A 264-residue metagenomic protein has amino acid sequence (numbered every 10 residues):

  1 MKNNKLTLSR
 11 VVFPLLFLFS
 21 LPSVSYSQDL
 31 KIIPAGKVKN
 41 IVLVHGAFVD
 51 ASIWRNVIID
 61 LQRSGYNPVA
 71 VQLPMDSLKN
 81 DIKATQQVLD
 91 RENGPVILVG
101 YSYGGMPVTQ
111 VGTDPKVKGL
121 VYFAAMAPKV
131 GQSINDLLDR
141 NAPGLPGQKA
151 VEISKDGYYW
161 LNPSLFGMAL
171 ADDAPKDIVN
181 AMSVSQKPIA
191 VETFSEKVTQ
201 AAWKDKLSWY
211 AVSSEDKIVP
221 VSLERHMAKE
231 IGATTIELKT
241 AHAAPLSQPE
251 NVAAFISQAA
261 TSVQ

Functional and structural regions predicted by a protein language model:
K2-F13: Bacterial N-terminal signal peptides that target proteins for export
V12-P22: Bacterial N-terminal signal peptides
G36-L78: Conserved HGGG/HGGXW glycine-rich cap/lid loop of the alpha/beta-hydrolase fold
D81, K187-I231, T235-P249, A254: Conserved serine/cysteine hydrolase catalytic core
V99-G104, V108: Gly/Ala-rich beta-loop-alpha elbow adjacent to hydrolase catalytic centers
K116-V117, V121-P163, A190-F194: Flexible "cap/lid" loop of the alpha/beta hydrolase fold
K155-A202: Conserved alpha/beta-hydrolase catalytic His-Asp/Glu region
